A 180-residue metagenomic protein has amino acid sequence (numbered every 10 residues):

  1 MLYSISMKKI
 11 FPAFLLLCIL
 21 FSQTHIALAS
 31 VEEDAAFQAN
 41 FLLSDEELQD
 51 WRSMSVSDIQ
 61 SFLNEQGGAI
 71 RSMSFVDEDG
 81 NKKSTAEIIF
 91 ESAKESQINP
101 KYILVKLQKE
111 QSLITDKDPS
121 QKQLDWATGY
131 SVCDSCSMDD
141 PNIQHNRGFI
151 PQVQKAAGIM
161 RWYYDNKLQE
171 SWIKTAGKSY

Functional and structural regions predicted by a protein language model:
L2-Y3: Short, positively charged and aromatic/hydrophobic N-terminal segments
K8-L16: Sec-dependent signal peptide recognition, specifically the positively charged N-region followed immediately by
L15-Q23: Hydrophobic core
L28-I88: N-terminal export signals and maturation junctions of secreted/periplasmic proteins
E91-E95, Y130: Short alpha-helical "recognition helix" segments of helix-turn-helix
S96-I103: Loop/turn elements at helix/coil->beta-strand transitions in domains of secreted/extracellular proteins
L104-V105, K109-Y180: Catalytic and binding regions of secreted/periplasmic enzymes and modules that target cell-wall glycans
